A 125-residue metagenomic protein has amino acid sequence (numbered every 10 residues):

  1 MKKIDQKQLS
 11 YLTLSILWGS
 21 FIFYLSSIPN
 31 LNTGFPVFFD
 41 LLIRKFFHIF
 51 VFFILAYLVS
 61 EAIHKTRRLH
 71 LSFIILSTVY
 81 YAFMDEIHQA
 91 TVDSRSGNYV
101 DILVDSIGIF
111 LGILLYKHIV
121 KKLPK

Functional and structural regions predicted by a protein language model:
M1-S60, I74: "…centered on the first transmembrane helix and the immediately adjacent amphipathic helix/loop
K2-K3, K121-K125: Short, charged juxtamembrane terminal tails flanking transmembrane helices
K7-S10, T66-F73, R95-Y99: Membrane-helix interface segments
I28-L31, A62-T66, T91-R95, H118 (+1 more regions): Membrane-interface elements of multi-pass transporters and channels
L41, F83-L103: Interfacial helix-loop-helix junctions of multi-pass membrane proteins
V51-K65, I107-V120: Membrane-interfacial alpha-helical segments at the cytosolic side of multi-pass membrane proteins
A62-T66, S72-Q89: Membrane-embedded catalytic cores of phosphoryl/pyrophosphoryl-handling enzymes
